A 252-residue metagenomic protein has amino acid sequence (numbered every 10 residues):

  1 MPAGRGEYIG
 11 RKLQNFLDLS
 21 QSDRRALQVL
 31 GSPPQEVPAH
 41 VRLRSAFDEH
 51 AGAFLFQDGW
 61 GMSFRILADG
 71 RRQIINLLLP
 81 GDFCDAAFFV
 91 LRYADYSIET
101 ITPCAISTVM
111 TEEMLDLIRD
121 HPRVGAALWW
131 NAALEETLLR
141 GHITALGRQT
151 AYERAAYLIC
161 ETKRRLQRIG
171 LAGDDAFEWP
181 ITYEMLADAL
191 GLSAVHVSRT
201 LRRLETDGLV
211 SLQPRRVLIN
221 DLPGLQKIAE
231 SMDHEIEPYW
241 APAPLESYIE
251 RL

Functional and structural regions predicted by a protein language model:
M1-V41, F83-C84, F88-V90: Cyclic nucleotide-binding regulatory module and flanking cytosolic helices
A26-L27, L43-F47, L171: Short loop/turn motifs at secondary-structure junctions and domain boundaries
V41-P103: Cyclic nucleotide-binding regulatory domains
A53, I75, I106-S107, E178 (+2 more regions): A residue-level structural signature of the nucleotidyltransferase/glycosyltransferase Rossmann-like core
D58, P80, P103, T111 (+3 more regions): ATP/adenylate-binding site constellation spanning eukaryotic-like Ser/Thr protein kinases, ABC-transporter
N76-G141: Cyclic-nucleotide recognition modules
R123-G191: Polybasic "coupling" helices that flank or enter modular domains
R164-L252: Phosphate-/nucleic-acid-contacting segments
